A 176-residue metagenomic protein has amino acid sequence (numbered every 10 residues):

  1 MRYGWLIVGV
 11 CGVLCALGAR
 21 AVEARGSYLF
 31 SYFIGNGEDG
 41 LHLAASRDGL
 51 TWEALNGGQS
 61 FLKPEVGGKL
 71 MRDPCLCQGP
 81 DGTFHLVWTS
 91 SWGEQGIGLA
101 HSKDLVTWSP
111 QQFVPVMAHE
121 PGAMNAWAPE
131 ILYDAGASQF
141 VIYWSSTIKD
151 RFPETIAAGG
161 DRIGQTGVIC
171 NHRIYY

Functional and structural regions predicted by a protein language model:
W5-A16: Bacterial N-terminal signal peptides
A19-Y176: Carbohydrate-active catalytic/glycan-binding domains of CAZyme proteins, especially the secreted or lumenal ectodomains
